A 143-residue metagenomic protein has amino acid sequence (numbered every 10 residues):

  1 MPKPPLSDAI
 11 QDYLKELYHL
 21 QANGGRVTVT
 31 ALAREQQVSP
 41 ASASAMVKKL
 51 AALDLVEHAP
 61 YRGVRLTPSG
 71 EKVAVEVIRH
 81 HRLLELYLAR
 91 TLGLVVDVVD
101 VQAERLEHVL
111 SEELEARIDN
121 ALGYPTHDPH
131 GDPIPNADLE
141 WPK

Functional and structural regions predicted by a protein language model:
M1-E35: Extreme N-terminal segment that seeds HTH/winged-HTH DNA-binding domains in transcriptional regulators
A41, D97: Key DNA-contact positions within bacterial/archaeal DNA-binding proteins
V47-K48: Short, hydrophobic-biased segments on the C-terminal half of alpha helices that form "recognition helices"
A51-P60: A short, conserved structural fragment
R62-H81: Basic, amphipathic "hinge/linker" alpha-helix immediately C-terminal to the N-terminal HTH DNA-binding motif
E107-K143: C-terminal regulatory/oligomerization modules of transcriptional regulators
